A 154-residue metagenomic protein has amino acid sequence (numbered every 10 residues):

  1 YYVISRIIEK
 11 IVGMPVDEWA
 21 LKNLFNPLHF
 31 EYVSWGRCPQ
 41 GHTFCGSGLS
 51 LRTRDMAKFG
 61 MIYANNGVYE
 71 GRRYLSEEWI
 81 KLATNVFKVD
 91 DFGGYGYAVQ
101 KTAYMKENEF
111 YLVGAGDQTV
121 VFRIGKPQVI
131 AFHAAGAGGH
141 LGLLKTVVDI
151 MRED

Functional and structural regions predicted by a protein language model:
Y1-L24, M56-I62, P127-I130: Alpha-helical scaffold elements that line and support the substrate/ligand-binding pocket of soluble hydrolases
Y1-Y2, H42-T43, G67, A115-Q118 (+1 more regions): Solvent-exposed loop/turn segments at secondary-structure junctions within structured extracellular/periplasmic domains
K10-S47: Active-site helix/loop module of the DD-peptidase/beta-lactamase fold, centered on the serine-lysine SxxK catalytic
Y32, I80-H133, A137-H140: Active-site Gly/Thr loop motif
C38-L51, Y97-E107: Carbohydrate-binding/catalytic loop surfaces
M61, Y69-F87: A conserved catalytic-loop motif detector
L141-D154: Short, gly/Ser/Thr-rich active-site loops of penicillin-recognizing serine hydrolases
